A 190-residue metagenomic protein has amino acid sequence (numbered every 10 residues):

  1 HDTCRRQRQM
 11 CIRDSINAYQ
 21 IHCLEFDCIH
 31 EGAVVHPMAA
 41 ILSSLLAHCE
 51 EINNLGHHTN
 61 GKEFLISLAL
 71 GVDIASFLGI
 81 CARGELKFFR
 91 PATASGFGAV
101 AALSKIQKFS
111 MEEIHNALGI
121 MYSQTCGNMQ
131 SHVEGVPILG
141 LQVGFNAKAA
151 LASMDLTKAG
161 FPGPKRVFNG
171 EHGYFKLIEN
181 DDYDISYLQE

Functional and structural regions predicted by a protein language model:
H1-I12: Single conserved hydrophobic/aromatic residue that forms the stacking wall/gate of nucleotide- or nucleobase-binding
R5-R6, N17, G96, A101-E190: Functionally critical mobile loop/hinge segments
R13-E25, M38-S43, A69-L78: A short glycine/small-residue-enriched secondary-structure motif
I21-H30, S76-L86, Q130-V136, E190: Glycine/charged-rich beta-loop-alpha catalytic/anionic-binding loops adjacent to active sites
A33-A40, E63-L68, G84-G96, L139-F145: Active-site nucleophile and cofactor-binding loops and adjacent substrate-binding regions of central metabolic enzymes
P37-K62, F97-F109: Alpha-helical support elements that line or immediately flank enzyme active sites and cofactor-binding pockets
E50-N54, D73-C81, K105, S123 (+1 more regions): Conserved helix-loop functional segments at active or binding sites
N60-G71, E112-I120: Extended, well-ordered alpha-helical scaffold segments
